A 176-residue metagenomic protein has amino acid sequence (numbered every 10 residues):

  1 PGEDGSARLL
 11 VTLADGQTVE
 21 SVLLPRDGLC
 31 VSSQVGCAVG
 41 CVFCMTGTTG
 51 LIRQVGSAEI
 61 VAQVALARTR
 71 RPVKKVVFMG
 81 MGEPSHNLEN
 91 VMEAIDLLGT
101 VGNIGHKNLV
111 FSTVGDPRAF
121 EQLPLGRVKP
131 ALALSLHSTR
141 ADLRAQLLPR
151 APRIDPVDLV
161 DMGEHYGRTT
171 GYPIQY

Functional and structural regions predicted by a protein language model:
P1-S33, V64-R71: N-terminal [4Fe-4S]-dependent radical SAM core
L13, V35-C37, L136-S138: Short, small-residue-rich loop/turn micro-motifs
T18, G28-C30, L51, A62 (+4 more regions): A broad, structure-centric signal for solvent-exposed, well-ordered loop/edge residues that line or flank functional
V19-S21, L29-V31, C41, H86 (+2 more regions): Short acidic, gly/pro-rich beta-turn/loop elements at beta-sheet edges and active-site/ligand-binding grooves
L24-A58, L66: Canonical Radical SAM [4Fe-4S] cluster-binding loop centered on the CxxxCxxC motif and its immediate flanking residues
E59, Q63, E93-A94: Alpha-helical scaffold elements adjacent to nucleotide-binding pockets in ATP/GTP-utilizing enzyme cores
R68-K75, G80-Y176: Conserved AdoMet/S-adenosylmethionine-binding subsite of the radical SAM
